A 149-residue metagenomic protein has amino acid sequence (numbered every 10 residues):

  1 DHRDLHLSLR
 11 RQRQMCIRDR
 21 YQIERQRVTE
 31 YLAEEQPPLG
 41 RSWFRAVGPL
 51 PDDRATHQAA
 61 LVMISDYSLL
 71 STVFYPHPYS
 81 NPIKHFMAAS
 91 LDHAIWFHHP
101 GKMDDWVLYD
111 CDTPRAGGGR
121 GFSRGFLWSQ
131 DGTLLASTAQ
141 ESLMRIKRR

Functional and structural regions predicted by a protein language model:
D1-R13, I17: Single conserved hydrophobic/aromatic residue that forms the stacking wall/gate of nucleotide- or nucleobase-binding
L9, P38, A89-L91, V107-Y109 (+1 more regions): Hydrophobic core residues within well-ordered beta-strands of beta-rich domains
D19-L61, L70-V73: Catalytic strand-loop segment that frames the active site of acyl-thioester-processing enzymes
T72-V107, A139: Hydrophobic beta-strand-centered segment that forms part of the acyl-chain substrate-binding groove
I95-D131: Hydrophobic beta-sheet segments that form the core/acyl-binding groove of ACP/CoA-dependent acyl-chain-processing
R115, S142-M144: A short acidic/small-residue loop/turn micro-motif
